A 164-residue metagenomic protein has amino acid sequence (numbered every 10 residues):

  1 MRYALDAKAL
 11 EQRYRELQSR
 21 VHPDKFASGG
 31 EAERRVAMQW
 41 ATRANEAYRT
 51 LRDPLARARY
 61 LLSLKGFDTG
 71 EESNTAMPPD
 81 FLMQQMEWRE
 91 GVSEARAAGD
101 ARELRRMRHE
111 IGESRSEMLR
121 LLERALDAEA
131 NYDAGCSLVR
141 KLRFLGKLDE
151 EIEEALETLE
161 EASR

Functional and structural regions predicted by a protein language model:
M1-R164: C-terminal accessory/regulatory regions appended to core domains
